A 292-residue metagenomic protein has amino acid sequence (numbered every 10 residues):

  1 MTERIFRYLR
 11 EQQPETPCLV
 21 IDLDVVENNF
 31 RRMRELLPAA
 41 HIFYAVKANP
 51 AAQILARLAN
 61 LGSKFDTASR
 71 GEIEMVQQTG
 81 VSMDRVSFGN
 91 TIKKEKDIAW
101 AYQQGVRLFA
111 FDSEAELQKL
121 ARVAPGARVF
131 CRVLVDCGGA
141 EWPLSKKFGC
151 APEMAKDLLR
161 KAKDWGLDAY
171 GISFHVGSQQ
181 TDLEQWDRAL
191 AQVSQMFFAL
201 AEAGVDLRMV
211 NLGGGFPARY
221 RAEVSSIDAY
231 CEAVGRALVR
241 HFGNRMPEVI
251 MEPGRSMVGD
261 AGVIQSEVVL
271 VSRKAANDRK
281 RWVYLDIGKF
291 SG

Functional and structural regions predicted by a protein language model:
M1-A127, D164, D168, E202 (+1 more regions): A charged N-terminal "starter" segment
I21, K93, A115, P143-M154 (+2 more regions): Alpha-helix N-cap and loop-to-helix initiation/capping positions
V25, A48-P50, G71-E72, I92-K94 (+6 more regions): Active-site-proximal loop/turn and secondary-structure-junction residues that shape catalytic pockets, frequently
H41-F43, K64, M83-S87, L108 (+5 more regions): Structural preference for beta-strand elements that scaffold enzyme active sites
L55, Y102, L134-K147, G171-Q185 (+2 more regions): Active-site-proximal beta-alpha loop/turn segments in soluble metabolic enzymes
D112-D168: Conserved anion-binding
Q185-G292: C-terminal active-site-proximal or functional interface alpha/beta core segments in diverse enzymes
